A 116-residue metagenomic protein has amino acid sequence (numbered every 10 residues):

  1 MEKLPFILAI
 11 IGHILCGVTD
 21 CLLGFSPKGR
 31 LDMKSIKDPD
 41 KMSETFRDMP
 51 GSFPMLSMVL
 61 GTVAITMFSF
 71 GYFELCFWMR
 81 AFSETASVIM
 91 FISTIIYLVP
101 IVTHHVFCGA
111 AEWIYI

Functional and structural regions predicted by a protein language model:
M1-I116: Hydrophobic, aromatic-enriched alpha-helical segments typical of multi-pass transmembrane helices
